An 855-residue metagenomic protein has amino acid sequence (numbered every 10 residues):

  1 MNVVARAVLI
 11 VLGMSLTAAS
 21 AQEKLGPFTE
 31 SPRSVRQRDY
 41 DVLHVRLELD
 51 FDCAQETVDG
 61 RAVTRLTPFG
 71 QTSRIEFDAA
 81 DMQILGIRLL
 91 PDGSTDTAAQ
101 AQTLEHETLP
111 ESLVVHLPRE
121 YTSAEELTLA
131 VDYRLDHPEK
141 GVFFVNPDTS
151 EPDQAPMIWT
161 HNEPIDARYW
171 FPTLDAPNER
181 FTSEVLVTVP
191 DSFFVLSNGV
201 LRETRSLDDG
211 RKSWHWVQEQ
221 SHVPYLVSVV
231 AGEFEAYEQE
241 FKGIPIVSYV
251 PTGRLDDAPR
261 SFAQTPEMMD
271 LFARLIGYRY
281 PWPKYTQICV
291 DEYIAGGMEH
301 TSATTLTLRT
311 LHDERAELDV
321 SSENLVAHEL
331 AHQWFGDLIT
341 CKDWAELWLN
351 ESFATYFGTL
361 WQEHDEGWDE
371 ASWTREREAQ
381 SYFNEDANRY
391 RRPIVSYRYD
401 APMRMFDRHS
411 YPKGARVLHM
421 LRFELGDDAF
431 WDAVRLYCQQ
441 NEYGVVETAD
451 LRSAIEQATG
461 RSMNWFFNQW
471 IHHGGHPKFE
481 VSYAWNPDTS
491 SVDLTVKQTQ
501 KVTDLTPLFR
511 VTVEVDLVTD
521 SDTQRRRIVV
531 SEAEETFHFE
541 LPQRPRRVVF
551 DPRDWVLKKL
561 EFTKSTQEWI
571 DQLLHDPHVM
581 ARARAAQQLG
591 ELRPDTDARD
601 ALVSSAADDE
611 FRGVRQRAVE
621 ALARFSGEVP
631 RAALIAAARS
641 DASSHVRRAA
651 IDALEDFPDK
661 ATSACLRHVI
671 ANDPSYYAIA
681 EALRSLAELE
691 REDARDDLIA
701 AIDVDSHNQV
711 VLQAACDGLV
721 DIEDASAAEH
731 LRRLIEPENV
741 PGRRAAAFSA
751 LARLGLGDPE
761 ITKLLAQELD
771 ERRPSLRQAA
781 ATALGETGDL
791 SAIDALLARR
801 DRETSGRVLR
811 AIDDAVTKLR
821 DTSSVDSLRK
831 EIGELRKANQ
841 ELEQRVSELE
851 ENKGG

Functional and structural regions predicted by a protein language model:
A19-D59, D153-M157, P177, M463-W465 (+1 more regions): N-terminal, polar/Ser/Thr-rich
A21, W216, K242-V496: Hydrophobic alpha-helical and helix-loop surface patches within well-folded domains that function as non-catalytic
K24, D132-F234, E238, V395: Extended, low-hydrophobicity, Ser/Thr/Pro/Gly-biased non-transmembrane segments
I75, D81-S150, D209, E532-R544: A surface-exposed beta-strand-loop module
V189, T252, A331, D428 (+4 more regions): Non-catalytic accessory/interaction domains
F562-Q572, D595-A607, G627-S640, D659-N672 (+5 more regions): Amphipathic alpha-helical scaffolding segments comprising HEAT/armadillo-like alpha-solenoid repeats
H578-M580, F611-G613, E628, S643-H645 (+9 more regions): Alpha-helix N-cap/helix-start positions at coil->helix boundaries
